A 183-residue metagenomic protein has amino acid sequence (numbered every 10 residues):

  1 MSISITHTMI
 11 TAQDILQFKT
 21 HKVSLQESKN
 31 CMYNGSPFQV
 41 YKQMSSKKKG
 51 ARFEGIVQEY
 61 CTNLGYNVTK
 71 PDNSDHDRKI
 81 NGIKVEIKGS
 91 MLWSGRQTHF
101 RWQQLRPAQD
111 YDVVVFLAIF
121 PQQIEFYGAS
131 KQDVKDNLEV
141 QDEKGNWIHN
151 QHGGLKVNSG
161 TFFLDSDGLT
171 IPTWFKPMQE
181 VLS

Functional and structural regions predicted by a protein language model:
M1-N81, K88-S183: Nucleic-acid endonuclease domains
